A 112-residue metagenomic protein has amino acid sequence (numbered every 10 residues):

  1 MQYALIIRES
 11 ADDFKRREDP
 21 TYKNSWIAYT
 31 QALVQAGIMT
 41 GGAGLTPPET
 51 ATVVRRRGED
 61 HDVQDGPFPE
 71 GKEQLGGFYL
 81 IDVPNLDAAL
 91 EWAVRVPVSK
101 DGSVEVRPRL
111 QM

Functional and structural regions predicted by a protein language model:
M1-M112: Conserved, structured core segments of small domains
